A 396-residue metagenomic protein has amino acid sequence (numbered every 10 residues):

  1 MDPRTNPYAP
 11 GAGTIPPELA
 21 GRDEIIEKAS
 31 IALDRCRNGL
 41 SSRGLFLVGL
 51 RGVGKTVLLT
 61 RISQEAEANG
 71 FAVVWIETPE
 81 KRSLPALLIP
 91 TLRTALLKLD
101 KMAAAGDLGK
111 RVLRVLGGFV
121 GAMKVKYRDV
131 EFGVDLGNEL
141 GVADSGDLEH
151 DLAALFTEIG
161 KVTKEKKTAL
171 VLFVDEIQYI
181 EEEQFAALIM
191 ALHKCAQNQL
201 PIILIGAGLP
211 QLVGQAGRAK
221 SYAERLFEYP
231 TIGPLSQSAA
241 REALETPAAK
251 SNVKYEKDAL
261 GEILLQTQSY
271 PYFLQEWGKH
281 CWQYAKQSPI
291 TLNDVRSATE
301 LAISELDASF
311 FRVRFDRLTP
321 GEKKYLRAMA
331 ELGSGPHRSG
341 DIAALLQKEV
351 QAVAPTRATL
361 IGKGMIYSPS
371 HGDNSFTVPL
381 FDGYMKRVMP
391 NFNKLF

Functional and structural regions predicted by a protein language model:
M1-R43, K394-F396: A short, basic N-terminal segment
T5, R43, D258, R296-E300 (+1 more regions): C-terminal leucine-rich, beta-strand-based interaction scaffolds used for sensing/assembly
S41-R61: Walker A/P-loop nucleotide-binding motif
S63-R82: Conserved catalytic segments around the Walker B and adjacent sensor/switch elements of P-loop NTPase domains
D107-A153, T157-E165: Conserved P-loop NTPase mechanochemical-coupling segment
A122, A240-S309: Amphipathic alpha-helical "lid/sensor" segments that cap RecA-like P-loop NTPase cores
E139-P210, R218: Conserved Walker B catalytic segment
Q211-F227: Short regulatory helix/loop adjacent to the ATP-binding pocket of P-loop NTPases
